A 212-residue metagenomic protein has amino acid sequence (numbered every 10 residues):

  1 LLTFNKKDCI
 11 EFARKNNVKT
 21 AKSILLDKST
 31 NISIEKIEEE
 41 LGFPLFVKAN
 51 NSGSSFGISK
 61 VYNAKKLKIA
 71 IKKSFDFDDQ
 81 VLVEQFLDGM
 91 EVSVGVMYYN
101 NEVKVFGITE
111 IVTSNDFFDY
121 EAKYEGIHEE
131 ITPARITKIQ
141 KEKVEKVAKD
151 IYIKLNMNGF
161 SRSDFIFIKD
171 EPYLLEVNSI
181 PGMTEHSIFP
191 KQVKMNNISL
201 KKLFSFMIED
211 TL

Functional and structural regions predicted by a protein language model:
L1-E84, D88-G89: Active-site nucleotide/adenylate-binding loops and adjacent lid/helix of ATP-dependent enzymes
F12, L26, I58-N63, V96-Y99 (+3 more regions): Short beta-strand-to-turn element immediately C-terminal to the catalytic PLP-Schiff-base lysine in fold type I
S29, E35-I37, E130, A134 (+5 more regions): Peripheral (often C-terminal) accessory segments that flank ATP-dependent C-N-forming ligase machineries
S55, I111-S114, N178-K191: Glycine-rich phosphate/pyrophosphate-binding beta-alpha loops
Y62-K146, F167, Y173: Phosphate-binding site of ATP-dependent enzymes
Q85, G95-V96, Y152-M183, V193: Conserved metal-phosphate-binding beta-hairpin within the catalytic cores of diverse ATP-dependent phosphoryl-transfer
S187-I188, K194-L212: Generic C-terminus detector
